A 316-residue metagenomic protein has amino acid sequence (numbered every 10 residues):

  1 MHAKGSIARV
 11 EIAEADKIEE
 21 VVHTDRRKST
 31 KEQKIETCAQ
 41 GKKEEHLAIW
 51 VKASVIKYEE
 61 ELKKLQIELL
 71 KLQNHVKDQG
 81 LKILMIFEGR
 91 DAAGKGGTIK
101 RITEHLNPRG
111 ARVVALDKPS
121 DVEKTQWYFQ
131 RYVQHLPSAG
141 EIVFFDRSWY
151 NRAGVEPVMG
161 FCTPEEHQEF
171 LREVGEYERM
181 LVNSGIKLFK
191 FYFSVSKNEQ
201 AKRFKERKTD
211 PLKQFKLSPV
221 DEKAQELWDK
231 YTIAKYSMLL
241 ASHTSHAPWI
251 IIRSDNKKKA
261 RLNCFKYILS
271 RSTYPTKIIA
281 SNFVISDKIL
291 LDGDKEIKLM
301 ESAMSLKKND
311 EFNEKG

Functional and structural regions predicted by a protein language model:
M1-G316: Glycine-rich phosphate-binding loop of ATP-dependent small-molecule kinases
